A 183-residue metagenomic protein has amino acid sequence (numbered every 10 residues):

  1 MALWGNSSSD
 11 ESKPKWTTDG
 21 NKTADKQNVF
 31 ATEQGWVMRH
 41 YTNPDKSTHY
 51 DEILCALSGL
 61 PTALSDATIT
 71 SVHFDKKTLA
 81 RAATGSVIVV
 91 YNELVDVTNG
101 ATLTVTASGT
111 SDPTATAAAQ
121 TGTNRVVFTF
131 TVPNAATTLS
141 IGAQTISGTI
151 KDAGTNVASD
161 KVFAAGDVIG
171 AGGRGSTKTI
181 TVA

Functional and structural regions predicted by a protein language model:
M1-A183: Non-catalytic beta-sheet/beta-sandwich ligand-binding modules that flank or precede catalytic cores
